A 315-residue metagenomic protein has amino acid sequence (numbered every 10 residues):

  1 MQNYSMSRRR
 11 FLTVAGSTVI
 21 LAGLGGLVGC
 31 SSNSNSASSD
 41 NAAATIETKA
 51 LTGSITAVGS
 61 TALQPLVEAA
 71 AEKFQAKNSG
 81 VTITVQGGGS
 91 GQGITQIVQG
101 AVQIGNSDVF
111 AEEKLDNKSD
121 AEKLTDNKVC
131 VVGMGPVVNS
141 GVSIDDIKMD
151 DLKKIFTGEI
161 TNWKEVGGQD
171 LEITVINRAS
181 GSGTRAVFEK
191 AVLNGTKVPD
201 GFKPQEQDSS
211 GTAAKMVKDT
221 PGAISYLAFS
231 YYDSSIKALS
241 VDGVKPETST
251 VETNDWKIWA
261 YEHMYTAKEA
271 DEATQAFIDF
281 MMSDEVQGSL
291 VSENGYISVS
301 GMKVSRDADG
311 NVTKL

Functional and structural regions predicted by a protein language model:
M1-R10, V14-G26: N-terminal secretory signal peptides
Q2-M6, R10, S31-Q99, Q103 (+3 more regions): Exported/periplasmic ABC-transporter solute-binding proteins
